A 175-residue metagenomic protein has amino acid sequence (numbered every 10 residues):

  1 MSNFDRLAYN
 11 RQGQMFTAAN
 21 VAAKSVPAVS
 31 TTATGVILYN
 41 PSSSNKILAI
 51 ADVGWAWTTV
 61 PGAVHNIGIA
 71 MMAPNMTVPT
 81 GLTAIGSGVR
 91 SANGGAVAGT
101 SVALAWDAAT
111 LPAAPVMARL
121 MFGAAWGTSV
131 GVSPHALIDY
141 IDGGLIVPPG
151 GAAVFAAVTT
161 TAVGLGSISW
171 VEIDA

Functional and structural regions predicted by a protein language model:
M1-A175: Beta-strand-centric surfaces of beta-sandwich/beta-rich domains
